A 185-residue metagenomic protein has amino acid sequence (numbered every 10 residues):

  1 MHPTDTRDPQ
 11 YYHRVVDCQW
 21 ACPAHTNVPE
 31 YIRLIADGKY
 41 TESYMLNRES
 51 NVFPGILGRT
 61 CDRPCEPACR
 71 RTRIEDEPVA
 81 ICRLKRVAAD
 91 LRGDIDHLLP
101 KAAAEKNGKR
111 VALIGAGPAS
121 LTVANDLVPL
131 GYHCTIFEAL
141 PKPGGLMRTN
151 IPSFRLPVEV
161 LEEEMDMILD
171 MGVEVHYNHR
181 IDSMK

Functional and structural regions predicted by a protein language model:
M1-R110: Ferredoxin-type iron-sulfur electron-transfer modules and their immediate structural context
H25-A36, E42-R48, E77-C82, I114-D182: Beta1-alpha1 glycine-rich phosphate/pyrophosphate-binding loop at the start of Rossmann-like nucleotide-binding domains
V87-E105, E163-M184: Glycine-rich dinucleotide-binding loop and its adjacent helix/turn
